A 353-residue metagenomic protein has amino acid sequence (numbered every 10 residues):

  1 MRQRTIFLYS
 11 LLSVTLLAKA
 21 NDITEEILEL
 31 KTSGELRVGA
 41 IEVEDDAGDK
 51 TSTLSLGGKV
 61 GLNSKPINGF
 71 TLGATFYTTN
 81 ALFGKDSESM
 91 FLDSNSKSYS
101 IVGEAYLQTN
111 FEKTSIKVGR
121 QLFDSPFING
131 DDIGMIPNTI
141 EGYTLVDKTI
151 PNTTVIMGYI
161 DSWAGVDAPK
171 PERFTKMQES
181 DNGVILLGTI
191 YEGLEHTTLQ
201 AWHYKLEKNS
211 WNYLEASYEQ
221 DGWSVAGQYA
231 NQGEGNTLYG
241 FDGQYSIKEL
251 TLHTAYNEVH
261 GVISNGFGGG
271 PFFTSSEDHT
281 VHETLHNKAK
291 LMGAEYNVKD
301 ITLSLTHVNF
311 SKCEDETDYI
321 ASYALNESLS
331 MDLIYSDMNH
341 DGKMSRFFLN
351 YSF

Functional and structural regions predicted by a protein language model:
R2-S10: Sec-dependent signal peptide recognition, specifically the positively charged N-region followed immediately by
Y9, V14, A18-F123, V146-T149 (+4 more regions): Beta-barrel outer-membrane channel/assembly domains of diderm bacteria
L36-A40, I116-G130, V155-D161, L187 (+6 more regions): Transmembrane beta-strand segments that form the barrel wall of outer-membrane beta-barrel proteins
E44-K50, G84-M90, P126-M135, V166-F174 (+7 more regions): Outer-membrane beta-barrel translocator domains and adjoining extracellular loop/strand segments of Gram-negative
K50-L56, Y99-G103, N110, I136-E141 (+6 more regions): Residues that define the transmembrane beta-barrel architecture of outer-membrane proteins
V60, A105-L107, Y143, V155 (+9 more regions): Membrane-embedded beta-strands of outer-membrane beta-barrel proteins, especially the hydrophobic/small aromatic
K85-E104, T114-Q200, K205-E207, S264-M292: Surface-exposed coil loops of outer-membrane beta-barrel proteins
Y191-H196, L206, E215-F310: Detector for outer-membrane/organellar transmembrane beta-barrel domains, recognizing the amphipathic beta-strand
